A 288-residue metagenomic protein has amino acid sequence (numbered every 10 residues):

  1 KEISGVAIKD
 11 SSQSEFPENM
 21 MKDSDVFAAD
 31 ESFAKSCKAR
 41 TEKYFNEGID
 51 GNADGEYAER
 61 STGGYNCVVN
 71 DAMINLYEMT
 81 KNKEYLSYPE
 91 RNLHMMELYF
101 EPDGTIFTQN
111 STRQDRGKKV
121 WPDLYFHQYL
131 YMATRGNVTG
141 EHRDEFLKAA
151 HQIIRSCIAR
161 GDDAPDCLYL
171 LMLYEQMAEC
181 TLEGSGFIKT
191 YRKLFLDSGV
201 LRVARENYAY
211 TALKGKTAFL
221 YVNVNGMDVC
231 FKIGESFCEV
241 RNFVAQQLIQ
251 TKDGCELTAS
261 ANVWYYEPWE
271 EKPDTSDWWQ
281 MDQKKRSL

Functional and structural regions predicted by a protein language model:
K1-L86, W121: Aromatic-lined, polymer-binding surfaces characteristic of secreted/periplasmic polysaccharide-degrading enzymes
K83-L288: Extended polysaccharide-engagement surfaces of secreted carbohydrate-active enzymes
